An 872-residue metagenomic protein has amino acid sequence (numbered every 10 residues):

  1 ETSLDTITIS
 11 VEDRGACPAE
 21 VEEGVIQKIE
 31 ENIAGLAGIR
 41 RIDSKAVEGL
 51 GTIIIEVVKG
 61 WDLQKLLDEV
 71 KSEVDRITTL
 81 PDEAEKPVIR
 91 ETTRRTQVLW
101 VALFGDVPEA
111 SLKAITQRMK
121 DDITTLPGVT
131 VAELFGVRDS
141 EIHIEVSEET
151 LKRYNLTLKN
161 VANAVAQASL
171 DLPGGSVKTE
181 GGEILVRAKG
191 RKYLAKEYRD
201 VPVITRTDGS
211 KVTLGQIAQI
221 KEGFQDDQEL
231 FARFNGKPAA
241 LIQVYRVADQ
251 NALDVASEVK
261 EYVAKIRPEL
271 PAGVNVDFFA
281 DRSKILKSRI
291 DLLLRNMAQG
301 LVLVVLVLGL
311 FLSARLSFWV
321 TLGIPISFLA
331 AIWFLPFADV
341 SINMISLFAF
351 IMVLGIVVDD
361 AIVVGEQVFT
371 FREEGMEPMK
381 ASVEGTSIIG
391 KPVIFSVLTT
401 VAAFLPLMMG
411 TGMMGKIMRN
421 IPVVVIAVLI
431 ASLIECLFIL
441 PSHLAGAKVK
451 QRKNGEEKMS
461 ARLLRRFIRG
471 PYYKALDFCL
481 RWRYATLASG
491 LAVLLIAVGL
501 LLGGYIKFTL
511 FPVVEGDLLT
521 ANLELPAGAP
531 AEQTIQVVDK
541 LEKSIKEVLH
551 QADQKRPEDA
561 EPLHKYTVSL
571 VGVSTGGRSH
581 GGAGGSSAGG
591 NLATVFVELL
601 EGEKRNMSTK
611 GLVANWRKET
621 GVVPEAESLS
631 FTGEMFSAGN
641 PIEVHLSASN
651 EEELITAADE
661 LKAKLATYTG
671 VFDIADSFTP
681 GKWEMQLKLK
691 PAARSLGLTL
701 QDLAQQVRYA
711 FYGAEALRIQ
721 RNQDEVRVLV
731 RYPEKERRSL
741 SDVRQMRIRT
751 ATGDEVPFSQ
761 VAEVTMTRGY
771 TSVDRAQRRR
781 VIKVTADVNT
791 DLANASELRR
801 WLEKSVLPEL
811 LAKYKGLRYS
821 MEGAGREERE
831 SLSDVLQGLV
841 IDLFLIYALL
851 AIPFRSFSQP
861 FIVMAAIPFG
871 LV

Functional and structural regions predicted by a protein language model:
E1-C17, D75-E83, P336, V340 (+6 more regions): Transmembrane helices with small-residue packing motifs
T8, V302-T370, M409, A427 (+1 more regions): Hydrophobic transmembrane alpha-helices and their membrane-interface caps in long multi-pass transport proteins
G24-G35, R41, V58-S140, K159-P173 (+13 more regions): Surface-exposed amphipathic alpha-helical segments in non-transmembrane regions that serve as interaction surfaces
D171, R295-L308, L312, F328 (+7 more regions): Hydrophobic alpha-helical transmembrane segments in multi-pass membrane proteins
F231-F234, K287-L303, V423, R829-L845: N-terminal membrane-entry
F279, L286, I290, G365 (+3 more regions): Helix-loop junctions and hydrophobic alpha-helical segments within the transmembrane domains of large membrane
L354-V368, G390-M409, K416-K458, V595 (+1 more regions): Transmembrane alpha-helices and their membrane-interface boundaries in multi-pass membrane transporters and channels
I389, E457-L510, T667: Signature of alpha-helical transmembrane segments and their immediate interfacial
